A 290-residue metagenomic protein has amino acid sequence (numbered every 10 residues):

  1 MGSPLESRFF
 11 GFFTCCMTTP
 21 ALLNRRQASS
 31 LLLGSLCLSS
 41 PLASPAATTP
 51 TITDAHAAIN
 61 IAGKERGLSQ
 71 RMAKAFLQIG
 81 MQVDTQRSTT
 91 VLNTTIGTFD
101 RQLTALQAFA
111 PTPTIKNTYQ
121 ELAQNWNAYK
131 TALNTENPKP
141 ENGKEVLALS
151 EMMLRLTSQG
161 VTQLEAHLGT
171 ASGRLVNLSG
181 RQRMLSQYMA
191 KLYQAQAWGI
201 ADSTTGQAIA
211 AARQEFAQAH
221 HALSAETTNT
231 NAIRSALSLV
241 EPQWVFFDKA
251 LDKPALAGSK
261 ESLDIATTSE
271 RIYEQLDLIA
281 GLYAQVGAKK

Functional and structural regions predicted by a protein language model:
M1-P4, Q27: Exposed boundary/loop context
F9-F13: Aromatic (phenylalanine/tyrosine) cluster motif
T14, L31-L33, R71-M72, M189: A periodicity- and composition-biased signal for non-globular, repetitive helical segments
C15-L36: N-terminal secretory signal peptides and thylakoid transit peptides that target proteins across membranes
S40-S44: N-terminal signal peptide c-region/cleavage motif recognized by signal peptidases
T48-K290: Mature extracytoplasmic or organellar-lumen-exposed domains after removal of signal/transit peptides
